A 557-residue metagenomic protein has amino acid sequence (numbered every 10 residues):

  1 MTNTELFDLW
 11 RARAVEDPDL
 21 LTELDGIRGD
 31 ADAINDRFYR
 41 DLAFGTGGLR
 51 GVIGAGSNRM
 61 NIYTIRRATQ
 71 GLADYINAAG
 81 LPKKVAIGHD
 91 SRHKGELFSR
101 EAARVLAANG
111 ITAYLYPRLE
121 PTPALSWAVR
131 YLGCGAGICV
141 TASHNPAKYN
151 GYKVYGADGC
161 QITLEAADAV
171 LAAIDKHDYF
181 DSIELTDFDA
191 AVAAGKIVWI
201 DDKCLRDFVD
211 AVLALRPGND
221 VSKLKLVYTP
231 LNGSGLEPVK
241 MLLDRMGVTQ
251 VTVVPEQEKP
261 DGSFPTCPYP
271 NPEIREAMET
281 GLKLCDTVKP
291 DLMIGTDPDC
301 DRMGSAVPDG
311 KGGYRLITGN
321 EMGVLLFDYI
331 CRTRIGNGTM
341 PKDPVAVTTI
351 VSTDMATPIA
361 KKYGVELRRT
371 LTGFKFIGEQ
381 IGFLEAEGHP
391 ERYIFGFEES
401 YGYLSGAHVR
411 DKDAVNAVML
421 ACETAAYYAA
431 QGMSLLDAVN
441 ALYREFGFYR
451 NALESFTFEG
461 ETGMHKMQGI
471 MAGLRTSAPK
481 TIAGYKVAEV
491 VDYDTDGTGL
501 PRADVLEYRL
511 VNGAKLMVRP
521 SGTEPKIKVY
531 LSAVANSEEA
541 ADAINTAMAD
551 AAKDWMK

Functional and structural regions predicted by a protein language model:
E5-A102, N109, A191-V192, I197-L224 (+1 more regions): An N-terminal, well-structured beta->alpha segment
A33-F38, L42, N150-E279, L284: Gly/Ser/Thr-enriched, mixed-charge loops and adjacent short helices that form phosphate/oxyanion-binding elements
F38-N58, A142-S143, P230-L242, P298 (+3 more regions): Conserved phosphate/anionic-ligand binding catalytic regions in large, soluble enzymes, centered on
A86-Y149, R245-S305: N-terminal small/polar loop signature for handling phosphorylated ligands or for N-terminal nucleophile
E96-E101, S126-R130, K148-V154, D175 (+9 more regions): Short acidic, glycine/serine/threonine-rich loops at helix termini
Y155-L185, N320-P344, T348-I359, A414: Glycine-rich phosphate-binding loop plus the immediately following alpha-helix
D286, P290-L292, G313-R315, T333-R519 (+3 more regions): Phosphate-binding and adjacent anionic-ligand microenvironments
